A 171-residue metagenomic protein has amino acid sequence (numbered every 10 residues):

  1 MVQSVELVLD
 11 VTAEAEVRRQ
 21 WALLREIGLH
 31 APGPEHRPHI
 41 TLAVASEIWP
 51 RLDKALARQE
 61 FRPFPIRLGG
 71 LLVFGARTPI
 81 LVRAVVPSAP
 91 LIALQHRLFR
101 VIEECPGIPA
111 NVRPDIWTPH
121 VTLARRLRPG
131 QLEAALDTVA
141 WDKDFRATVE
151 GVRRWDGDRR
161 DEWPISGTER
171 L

Functional and structural regions predicted by a protein language model:
M1-R67, A89-T148, P164-L171: Basic, often amphipathic N-terminal segments
L68-F74: A short, structured active-site edge motif that brings together acidic residues
F74-R77, E150-P164: Glycine-rich beta-strand-turn "strand-cap" elements at beta-sheet edges
T78-L81, V85, D115: Charge-rich, low-complexity N-terminal segments
